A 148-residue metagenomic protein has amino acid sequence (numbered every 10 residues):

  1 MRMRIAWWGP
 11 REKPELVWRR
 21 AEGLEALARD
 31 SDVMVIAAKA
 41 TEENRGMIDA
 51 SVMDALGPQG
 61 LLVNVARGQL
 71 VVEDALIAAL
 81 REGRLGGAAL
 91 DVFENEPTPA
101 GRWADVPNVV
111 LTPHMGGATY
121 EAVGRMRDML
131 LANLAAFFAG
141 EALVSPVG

Functional and structural regions predicted by a protein language model:
M1-R4: Conserved anion/nucleotide-ligand pocket segment
W8: The conserved SAM/SAH-binding core of class I Rossmann-like methyltransferase domains, concentrating on the hydrophobic
R11-R102: Rossmann-like adenosine-cofactor binding region
E96-G148: C-terminal helix-to-coil terminal segments
